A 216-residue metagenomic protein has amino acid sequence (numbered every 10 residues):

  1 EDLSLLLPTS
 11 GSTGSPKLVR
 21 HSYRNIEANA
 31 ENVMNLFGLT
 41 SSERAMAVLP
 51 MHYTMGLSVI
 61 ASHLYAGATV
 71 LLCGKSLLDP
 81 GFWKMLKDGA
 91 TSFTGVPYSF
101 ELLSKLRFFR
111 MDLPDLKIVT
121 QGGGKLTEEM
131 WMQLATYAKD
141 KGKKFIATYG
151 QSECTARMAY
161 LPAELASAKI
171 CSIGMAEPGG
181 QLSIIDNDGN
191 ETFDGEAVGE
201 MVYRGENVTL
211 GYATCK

Functional and structural regions predicted by a protein language model:
S4-E31: Conserved AMP-binding A3 loop
K17-R20, A47, T69-K75, I146: Short beta-strand->loop structural element characteristic of the AMP-binding/adenylate-forming
E27-R44, M51-S92, E177-Q181: Conserved AMP-binding/adenylation subdomain of ANL enzymes
A90-G95, S104-A168, Q181, D188: Gly/Ser/Thr-rich phosphate-binding loop
A166-A168, E206-K216: Conserved ANL (AMP-binding/adenylate-forming) active-site segment centered on the GW(Y/F)…HTG consensus within
C171-A176: Short Gly/Pro-enriched turn/cap motifs at secondary-structure boundaries
Q181-R204: Conserved beta-loop-beta connector loops within the AMP-binding
